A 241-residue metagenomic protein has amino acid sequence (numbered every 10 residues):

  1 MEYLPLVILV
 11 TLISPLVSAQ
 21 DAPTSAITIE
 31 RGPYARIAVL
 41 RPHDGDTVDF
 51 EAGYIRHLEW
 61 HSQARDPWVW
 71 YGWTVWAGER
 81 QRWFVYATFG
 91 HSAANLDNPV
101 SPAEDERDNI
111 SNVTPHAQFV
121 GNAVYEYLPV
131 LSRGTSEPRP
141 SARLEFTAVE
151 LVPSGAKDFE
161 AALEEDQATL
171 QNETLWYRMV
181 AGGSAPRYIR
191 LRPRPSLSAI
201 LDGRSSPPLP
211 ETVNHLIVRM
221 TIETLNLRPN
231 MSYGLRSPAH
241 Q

Functional and structural regions predicted by a protein language model:
M1-E2: N-terminal secretory signal peptides that target proteins for export/translocation
P5-P15: Bacterial N-terminal signal peptides
A19-Q241: Short S/T/G/P-rich N-terminal loop/turn motif that feeds into the first structured element of a domain
